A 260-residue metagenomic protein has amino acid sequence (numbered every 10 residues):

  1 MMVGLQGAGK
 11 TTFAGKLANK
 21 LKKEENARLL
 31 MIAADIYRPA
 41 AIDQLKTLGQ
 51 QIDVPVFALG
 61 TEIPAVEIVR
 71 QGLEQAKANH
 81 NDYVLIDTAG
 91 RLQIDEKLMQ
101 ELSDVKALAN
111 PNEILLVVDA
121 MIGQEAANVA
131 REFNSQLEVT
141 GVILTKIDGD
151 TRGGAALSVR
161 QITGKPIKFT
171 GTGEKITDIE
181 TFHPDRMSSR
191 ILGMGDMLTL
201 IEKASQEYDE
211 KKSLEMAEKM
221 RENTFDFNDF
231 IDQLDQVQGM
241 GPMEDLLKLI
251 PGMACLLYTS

Functional and structural regions predicted by a protein language model:
M1-V3, A8, T12-V117, Q124-N128 (+5 more regions): Nucleotide-state-sensitive switch-loop elements of NTP-binding domains
Q93, E113-E222: Conserved phosphate-handling catalytic cores of large alpha/beta enzymes
M216-A217, D229-Q236, E244: Conserved P-loop NTPase/AAA+ ATPase motor core
M253: Acidic, Mg2+-coordinating active-site segments of isoprenoid diphosphate-utilizing enzymes
Y258-T259: Conserved small/polar residues in nucleotide/adenosyl-binding loops
